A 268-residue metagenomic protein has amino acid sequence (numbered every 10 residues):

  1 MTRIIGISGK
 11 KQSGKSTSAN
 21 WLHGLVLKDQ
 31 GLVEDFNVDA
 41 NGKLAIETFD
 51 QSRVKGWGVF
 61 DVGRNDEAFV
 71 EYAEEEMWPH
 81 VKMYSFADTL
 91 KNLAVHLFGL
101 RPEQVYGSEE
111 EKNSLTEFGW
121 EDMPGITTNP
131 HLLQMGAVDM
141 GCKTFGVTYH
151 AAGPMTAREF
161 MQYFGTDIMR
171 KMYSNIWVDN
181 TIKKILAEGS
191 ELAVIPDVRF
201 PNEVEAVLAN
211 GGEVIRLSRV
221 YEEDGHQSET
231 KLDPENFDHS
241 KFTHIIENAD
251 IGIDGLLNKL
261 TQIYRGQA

Functional and structural regions predicted by a protein language model:
M1-I5: Extreme N-terminal starter segment of soluble prokaryotic enzymes
G6-S13, N20, L32, F36-E47 (+5 more regions): Small-molecule kinase domains that catalyze NTP-dependent phosphoryl transfer to phosphate-bearing small molecules
S8, F86, P196-V198: Short His-Asn-centered micro-motif
N20, G24, K28, H96 (+1 more regions): Short, well-ordered alpha-helices that flank and scaffold nucleotide-derived cofactor binding pockets
L25, A187-E188, N210, G266: Alpha-helix C-cap/termination motif
N37-S190: ATP-dependent small-molecule kinase phosphotransfer cores that center on conserved nucleotide phosphate-binding segments
V81, A193-V194, E247: Short catalytic-loop micro-motif centered on adjacent basic/acidic residues
A193-D197, P201-E203: A glycine-rich beta-strand to alpha-helix segment that forms a phosphate/ribose-binding loop at ligand/cofactor sites
